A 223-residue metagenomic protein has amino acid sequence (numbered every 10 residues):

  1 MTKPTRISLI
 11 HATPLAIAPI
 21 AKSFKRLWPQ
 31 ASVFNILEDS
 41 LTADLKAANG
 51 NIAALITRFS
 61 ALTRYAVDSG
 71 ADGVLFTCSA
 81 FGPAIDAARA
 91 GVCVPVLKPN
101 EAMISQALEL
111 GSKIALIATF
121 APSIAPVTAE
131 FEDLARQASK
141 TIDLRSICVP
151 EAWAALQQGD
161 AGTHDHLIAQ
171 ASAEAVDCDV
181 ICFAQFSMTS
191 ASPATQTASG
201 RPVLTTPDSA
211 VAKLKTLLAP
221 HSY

Functional and structural regions predicted by a protein language model:
M1-Y223: Non-catalytic structural scaffold of enzyme domains
